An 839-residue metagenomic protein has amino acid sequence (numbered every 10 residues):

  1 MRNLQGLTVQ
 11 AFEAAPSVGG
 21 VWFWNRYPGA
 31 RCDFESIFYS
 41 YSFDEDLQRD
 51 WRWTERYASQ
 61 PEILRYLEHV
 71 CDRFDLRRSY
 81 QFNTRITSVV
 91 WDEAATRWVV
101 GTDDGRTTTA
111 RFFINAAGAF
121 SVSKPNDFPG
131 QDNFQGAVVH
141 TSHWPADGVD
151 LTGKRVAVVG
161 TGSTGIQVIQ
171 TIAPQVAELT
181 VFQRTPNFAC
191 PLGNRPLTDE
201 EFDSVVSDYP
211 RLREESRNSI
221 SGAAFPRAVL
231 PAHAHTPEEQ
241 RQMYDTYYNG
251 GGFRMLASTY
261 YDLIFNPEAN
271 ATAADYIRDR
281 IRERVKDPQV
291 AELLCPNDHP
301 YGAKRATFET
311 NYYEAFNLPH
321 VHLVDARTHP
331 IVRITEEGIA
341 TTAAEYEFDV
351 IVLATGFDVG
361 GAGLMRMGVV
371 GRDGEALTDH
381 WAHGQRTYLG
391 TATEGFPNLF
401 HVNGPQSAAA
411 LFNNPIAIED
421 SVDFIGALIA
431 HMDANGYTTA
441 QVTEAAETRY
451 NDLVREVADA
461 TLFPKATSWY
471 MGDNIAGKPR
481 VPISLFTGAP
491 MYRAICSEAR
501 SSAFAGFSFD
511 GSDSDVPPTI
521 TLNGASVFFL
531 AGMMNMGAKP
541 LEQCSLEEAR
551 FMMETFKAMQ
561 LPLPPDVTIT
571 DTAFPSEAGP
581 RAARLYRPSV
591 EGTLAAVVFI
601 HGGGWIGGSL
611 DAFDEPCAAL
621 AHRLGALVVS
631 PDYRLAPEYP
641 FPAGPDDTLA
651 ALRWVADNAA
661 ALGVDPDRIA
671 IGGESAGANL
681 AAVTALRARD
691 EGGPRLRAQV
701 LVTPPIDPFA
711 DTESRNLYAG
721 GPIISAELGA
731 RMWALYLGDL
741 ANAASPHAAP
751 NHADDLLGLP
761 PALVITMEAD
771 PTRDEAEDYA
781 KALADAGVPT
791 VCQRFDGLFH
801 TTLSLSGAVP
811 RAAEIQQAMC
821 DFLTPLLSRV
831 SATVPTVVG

Functional and structural regions predicted by a protein language model:
N3-D132, D147-G148, T161, I166 (+1 more regions): N-terminal FAD-binding dinucleotide-binding subdomain shared by FAD-dependent oxidases/monooxygenases
R56, S609-L610, P616, V629-D667 (+1 more regions): Catalytic nucleophile-loop/oxyanion-hole region of alpha/beta-hydrolase and closely related hydrolase-like folds
S79, N83, A656-I671, E691: Gly/Ser-rich "nucleophile elbow"/oxyanion-hole loop immediately N-terminal to the catalytic nucleophile in hydrolases
R184-F188, Y633, E674, A698-A710: Active-site nucleophile loop of the alpha/beta-hydrolase fold
N218, M243-Y247, T259, D513-L585 (+2 more regions): A glycine/proline-hinged amphipathic helix-loop "lid/cap" segment that gates access to hydrophobic ligand pockets
L594-G603: Short beta-strand element of the alpha/beta-hydrolase
L686-A741: Hydrolase active-site cap/lid region
L740-D796: Serine-hydrolase catalytic core
